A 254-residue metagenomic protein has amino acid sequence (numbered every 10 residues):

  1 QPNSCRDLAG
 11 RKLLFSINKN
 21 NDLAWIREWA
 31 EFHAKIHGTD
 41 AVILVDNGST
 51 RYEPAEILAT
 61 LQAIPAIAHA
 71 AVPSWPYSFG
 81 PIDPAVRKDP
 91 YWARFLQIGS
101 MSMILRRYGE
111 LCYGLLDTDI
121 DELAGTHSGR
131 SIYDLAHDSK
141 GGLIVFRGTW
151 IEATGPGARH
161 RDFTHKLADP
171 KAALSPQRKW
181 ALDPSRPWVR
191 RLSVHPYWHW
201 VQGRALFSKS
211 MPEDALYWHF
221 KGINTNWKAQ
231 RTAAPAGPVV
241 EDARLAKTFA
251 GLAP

Functional and structural regions predicted by a protein language model:
Q1, T126-P254: Catalytic-site signature of metal-activated, phosphate-bearing donor transferases, centered on the GT-A/GT-A-like
Q1-R27: N-proximal low-complexity "stem/linker" segments adjacent to membrane-targeting elements
K12-L13, T50-G114: Active-site-proximal specificity loops/subdomain of glycosyltransferases
K19, G38-T39, N47-T50, W75-S78 (+3 more regions): An acidic- and aromatic-residue-enriched active-site/binding cleft used to recognize and process polar
W25-E28, Y52-I57, D83-P84, T126-R130 (+1 more regions): A short acidic (Asp/Glu
E28-F32, S100-M103, D119, S131-I132: Short, hydrophobic/aromatic alpha-helical segments in well-folded domains
E31-D40: Short, acidic, metal-binding catalytic loop of nucleotide-sugar glycosyltransferases
L44, I104, L111-G125: Short beta-strand-to-loop acidic/aromatic patch adjacent to the donor-nucleotide binding site
